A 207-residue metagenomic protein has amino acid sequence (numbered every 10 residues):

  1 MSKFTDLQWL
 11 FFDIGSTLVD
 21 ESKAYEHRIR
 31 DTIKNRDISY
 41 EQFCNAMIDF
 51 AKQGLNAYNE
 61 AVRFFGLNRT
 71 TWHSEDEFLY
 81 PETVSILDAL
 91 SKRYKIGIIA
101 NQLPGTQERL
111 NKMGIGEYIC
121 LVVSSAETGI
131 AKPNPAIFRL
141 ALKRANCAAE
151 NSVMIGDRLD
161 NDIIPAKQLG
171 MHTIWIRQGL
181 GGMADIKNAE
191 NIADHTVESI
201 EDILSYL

Functional and structural regions predicted by a protein language model:
M1-L10, F64-L67, V84, D88 (+1 more regions): Asp-based, Mg2+/Mn2+-dependent phosphohydrolase catalytic module
S2-K92, E108: N-terminal helical cap/lid subdomain that shapes the substrate entry/recognition surface in HAD-like hydrolases
